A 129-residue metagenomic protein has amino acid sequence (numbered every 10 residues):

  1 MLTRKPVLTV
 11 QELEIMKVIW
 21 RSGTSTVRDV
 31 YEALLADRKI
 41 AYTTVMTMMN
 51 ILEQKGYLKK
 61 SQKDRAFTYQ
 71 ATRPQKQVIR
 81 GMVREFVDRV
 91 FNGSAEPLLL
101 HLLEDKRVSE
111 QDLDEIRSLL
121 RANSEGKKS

Functional and structural regions predicted by a protein language model:
K5-Q11, K63-M82: Short, cationic-aromatic polyanion-contact patches
L13-I19, L99: Hydrophobic residues on short alpha-helical segments
V18-T26: Short capping segments at the starts of secondary-structure elements
S25-L34: Short acidic, hydrophobic short linear motifs in intrinsically disordered regions
M46-N50: Short, hydrophobic-biased segments on the C-terminal half of alpha helices that form "recognition helices"
G56: Glycine-centered, phosphate/nucleic-acid-interacting loop/turn motifs that mediate DNA/RNA or nucleotide
P74-L99: Conserved segment of winged-helix/HTH DNA-binding domains
G81, E104-S129: C-terminal regulatory/oligomerization modules of transcriptional regulators
